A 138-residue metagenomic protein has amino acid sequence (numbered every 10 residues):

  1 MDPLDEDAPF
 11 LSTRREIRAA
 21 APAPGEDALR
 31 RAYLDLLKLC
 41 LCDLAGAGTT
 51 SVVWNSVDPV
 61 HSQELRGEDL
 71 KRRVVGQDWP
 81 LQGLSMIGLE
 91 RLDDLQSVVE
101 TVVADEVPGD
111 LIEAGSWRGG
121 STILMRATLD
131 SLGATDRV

Functional and structural regions predicted by a protein language model:
M1-M86: Non-catalytic N-terminal targeting/anchoring module and adjacent flexible stem/linker that precedes the structured
G83-V138: SAM cofactor-binding core of SAM-dependent methyltransferases, primarily the Rossmann-like beta-alpha-beta module
